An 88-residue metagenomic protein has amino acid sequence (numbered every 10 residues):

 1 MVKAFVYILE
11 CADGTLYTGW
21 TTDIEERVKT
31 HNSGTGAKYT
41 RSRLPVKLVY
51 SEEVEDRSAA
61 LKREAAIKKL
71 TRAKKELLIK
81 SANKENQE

Functional and structural regions predicted by a protein language model:
M1-A37, R41-K68, R72-E88: GIY-YIG nuclease catalytic motif and its immediate N-terminal context
